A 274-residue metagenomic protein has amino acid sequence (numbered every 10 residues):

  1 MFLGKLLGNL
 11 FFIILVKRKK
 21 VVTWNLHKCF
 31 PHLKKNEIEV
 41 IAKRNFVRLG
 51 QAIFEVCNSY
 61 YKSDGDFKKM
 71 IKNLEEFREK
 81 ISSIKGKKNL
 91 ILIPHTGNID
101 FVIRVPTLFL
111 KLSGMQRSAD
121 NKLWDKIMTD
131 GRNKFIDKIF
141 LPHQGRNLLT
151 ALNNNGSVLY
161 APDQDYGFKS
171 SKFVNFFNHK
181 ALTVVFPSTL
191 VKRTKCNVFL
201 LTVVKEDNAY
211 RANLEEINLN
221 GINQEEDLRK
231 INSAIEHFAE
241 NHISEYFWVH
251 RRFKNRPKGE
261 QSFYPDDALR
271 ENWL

Functional and structural regions predicted by a protein language model:
M1-I93, I127-D130, I136: Membrane-anchoring hydrophobic helices of lipid-metabolizing enzymes
I14, K72, P94, D120 (+3 more regions): Residues that cap or flank secondary-structure elements
W24, R104, D130, T189 (+1 more regions): Surface-exposed charge patches
E39-K43, S82-G86, L108-F109, H143-L274: Non-catalytic C-terminal accessory region of glycerolipid acyltransferases and related lyso-lipid remodeling enzymes
V56-C57, H95-G97, F238-H242: Juxtamembrane/interfacial segments around transmembrane helices
N73-F77, I99, W124, L141-G145 (+2 more regions): Amphipathic coiled-coil/heptad-repeat helices and related helical stalk/stem segments that mediate oligomerization
K87-H143, F168-N175: Catalytic core of membrane glycerolipid acyltransferases/transacylases, capturing the structured, soluble-facing
